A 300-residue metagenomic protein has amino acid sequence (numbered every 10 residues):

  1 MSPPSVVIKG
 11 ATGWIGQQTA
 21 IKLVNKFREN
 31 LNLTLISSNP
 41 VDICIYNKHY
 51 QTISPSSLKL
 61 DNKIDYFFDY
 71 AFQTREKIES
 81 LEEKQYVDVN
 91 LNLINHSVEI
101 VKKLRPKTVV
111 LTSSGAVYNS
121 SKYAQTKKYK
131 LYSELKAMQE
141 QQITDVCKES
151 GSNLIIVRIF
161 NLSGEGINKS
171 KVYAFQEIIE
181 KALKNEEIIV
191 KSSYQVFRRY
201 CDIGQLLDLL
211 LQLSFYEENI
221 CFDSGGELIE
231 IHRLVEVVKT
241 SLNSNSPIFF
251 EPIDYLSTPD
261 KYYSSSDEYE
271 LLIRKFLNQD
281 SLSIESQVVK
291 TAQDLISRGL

Functional and structural regions predicted by a protein language model:
P4-K26: N-terminal Rossmann NAD(P)H-binding glycine-rich loop of SDR-like oxidoreductase domains
S54-V89: NAD(P)H-binding glycine-rich loop region in Rossmannoid oxidoreductase-like domains and their noncatalytic homologs
N95-L131, I155: Conserved Rossmann-fold NAD(P)-dependent oxidoreductase catalytic core, especially the SDR/UDP-sugar
L131, L135-M138: Active-site helix of classical SDR
T144-R198, I203-Q205, V238: NAD(P)-dependent short-chain dehydrogenase/reductase
I178, L209-L256, L300: Mid/C-terminal beta-alpha module of Rossmann-like enzyme folds, strongest in SDR-family dehydrogenases/epimerases
I231, P252-L272, Q279-E285: Active-site loop of classical SDR/Rossmann-like NAD(P)-dependent oxidoreductases, centered on the catalytic Tyr-X3-Lys
E270, L277-L300: Amphipathic terminal alpha-helices
